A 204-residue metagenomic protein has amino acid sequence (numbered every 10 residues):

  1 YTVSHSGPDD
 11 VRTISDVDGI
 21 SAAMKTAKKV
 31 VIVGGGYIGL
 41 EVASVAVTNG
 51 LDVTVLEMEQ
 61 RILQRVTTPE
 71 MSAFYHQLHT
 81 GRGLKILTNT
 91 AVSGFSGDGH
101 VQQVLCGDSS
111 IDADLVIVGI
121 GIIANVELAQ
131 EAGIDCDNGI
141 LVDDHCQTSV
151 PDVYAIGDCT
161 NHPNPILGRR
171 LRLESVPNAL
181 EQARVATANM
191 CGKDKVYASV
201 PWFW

Functional and structural regions predicted by a protein language model:
Y1-N49, K85: Glycine-rich dinucleotide-binding loop and its adjacent helix/turn
S6-K25, S96-Q103, S109-A188: FAD-site-proximal beta/loop scaffold in flavoenzymes
K28, T187-D194: Short, hydrophobic alpha-helical segments
G39, V55, I156: Generic enzyme active-site microenvironment
T48-V142, D194: A Rossmann-like FAD-binding core segment of flavoenzymes
K195-W204: Short catalytic/ligand-gating loop segments at beta-alpha or beta-beta junctions within enzyme catalytic domains
